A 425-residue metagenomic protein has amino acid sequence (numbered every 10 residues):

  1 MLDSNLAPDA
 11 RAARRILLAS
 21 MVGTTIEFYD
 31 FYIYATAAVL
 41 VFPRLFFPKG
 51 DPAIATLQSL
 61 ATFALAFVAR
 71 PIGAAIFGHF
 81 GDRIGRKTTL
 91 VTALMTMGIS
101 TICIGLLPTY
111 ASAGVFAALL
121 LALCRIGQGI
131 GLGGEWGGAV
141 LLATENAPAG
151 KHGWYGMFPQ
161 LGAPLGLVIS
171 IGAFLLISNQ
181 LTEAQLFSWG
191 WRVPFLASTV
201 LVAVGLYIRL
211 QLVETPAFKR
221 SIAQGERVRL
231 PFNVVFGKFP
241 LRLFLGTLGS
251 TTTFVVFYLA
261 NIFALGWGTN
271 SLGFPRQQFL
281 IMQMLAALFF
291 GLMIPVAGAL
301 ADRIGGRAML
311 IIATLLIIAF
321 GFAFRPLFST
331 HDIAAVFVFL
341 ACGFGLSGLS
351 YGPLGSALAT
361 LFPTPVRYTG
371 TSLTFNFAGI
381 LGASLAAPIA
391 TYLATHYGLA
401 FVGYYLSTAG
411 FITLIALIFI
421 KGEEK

Functional and structural regions predicted by a protein language model:
A35-T36, P240-F289, A383: Extracytoplasmic gate region of multi-pass secondary transporters
A74-R86, I294-G306: Helix-to-loop junctions at the C-terminal end of transmembrane segments in multipass secondary transporters
R83-M95, R303-T314: Cytoplasmic membrane-interface "Motif A"-like loop-to-helix N-cap segments of 12-TM Major Facilitator Superfamily
M95-A113, L315-T330: C-terminal ends and interior cores of transmembrane alpha-helices in multi-pass membrane transporters/permeases
W154-S178, F375-A386: Glycine-rich segments within core transmembrane alpha-helices of 12-TM secondary carriers
G205-L212, T408-K425: Multi-pass alpha-helical transporter architecture, strongest for 12-TM Major Facilitator/SLC carriers used
R307-P353: C-terminal transmembrane helical hairpin of 12-TM major facilitator-type secondary transporters
P365-A394: A late C-terminal transmembrane helix in Major Facilitator Superfamily
